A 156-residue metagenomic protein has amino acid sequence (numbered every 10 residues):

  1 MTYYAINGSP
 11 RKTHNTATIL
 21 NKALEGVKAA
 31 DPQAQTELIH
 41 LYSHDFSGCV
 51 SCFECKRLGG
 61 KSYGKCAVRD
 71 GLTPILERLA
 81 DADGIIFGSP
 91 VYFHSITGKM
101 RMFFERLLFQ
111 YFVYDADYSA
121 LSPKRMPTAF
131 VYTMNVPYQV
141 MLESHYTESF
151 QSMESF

Functional and structural regions predicted by a protein language model:
M1-S89, H94-F112: N-terminal beta1-alpha1-beta2 submodule of the flavodoxin-like/Rossmannoid cofactor-binding fold
F112-F156: Short, glycine-/small-residue-rich phosphate/pyrophosphate-handling segment
